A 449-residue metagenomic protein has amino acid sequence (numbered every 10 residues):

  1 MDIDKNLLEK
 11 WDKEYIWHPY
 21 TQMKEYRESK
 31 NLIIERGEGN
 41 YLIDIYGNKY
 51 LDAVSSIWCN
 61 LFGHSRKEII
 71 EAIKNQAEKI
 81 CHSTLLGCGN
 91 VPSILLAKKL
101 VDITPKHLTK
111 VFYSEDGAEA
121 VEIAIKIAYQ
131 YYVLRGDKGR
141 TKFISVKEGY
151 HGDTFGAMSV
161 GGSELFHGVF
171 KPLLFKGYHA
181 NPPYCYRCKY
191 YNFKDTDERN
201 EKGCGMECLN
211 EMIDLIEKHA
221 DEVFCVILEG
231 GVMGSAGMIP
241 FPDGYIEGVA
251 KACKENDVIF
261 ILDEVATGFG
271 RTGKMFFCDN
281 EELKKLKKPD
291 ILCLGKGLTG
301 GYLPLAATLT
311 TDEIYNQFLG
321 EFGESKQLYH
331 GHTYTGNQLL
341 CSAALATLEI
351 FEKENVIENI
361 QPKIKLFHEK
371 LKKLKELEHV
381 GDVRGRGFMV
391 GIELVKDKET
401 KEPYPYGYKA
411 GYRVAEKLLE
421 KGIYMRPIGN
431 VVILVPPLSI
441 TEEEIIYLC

Functional and structural regions predicted by a protein language model:
M1-C449: Conserved N-terminal phosphate-binding loop of PLP-dependent enzymes in the Aspartate aminotransferase
